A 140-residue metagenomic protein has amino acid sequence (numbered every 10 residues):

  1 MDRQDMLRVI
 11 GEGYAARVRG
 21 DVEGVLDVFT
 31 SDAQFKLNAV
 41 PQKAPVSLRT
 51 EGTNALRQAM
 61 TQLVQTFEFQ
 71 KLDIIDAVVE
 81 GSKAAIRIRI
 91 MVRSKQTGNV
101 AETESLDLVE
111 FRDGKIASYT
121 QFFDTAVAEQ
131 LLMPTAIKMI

Functional and structural regions predicted by a protein language model:
M1-D5, V64-I140: A beta-strand edge to alpha-helix "cap/lid" segment located at domain peripheries
M1-S31, I137-I140: Short, low-complexity N-terminal intrinsically disordered segments enriched in polar/charged residues
R3, T30-G81: A solvent-exposed, acidic/Ser-Thr-rich amphipathic alpha-helical stretch
I10, Y14-R17, F29, M60-L63 (+2 more regions): Hydrophobic alpha-helical core bundles mediating ligand binding, dimerization, or RNAP-core interactions
G13, V25, A33, G52 (+4 more regions): Hydrophobic pocket/interface hotspot
R17-D27, R49-T50, E68-L72, V92: Phosphate-binding glycine-rich loops and adjacent basic patches that engage nucleotide phosphates, nucleic-acid
